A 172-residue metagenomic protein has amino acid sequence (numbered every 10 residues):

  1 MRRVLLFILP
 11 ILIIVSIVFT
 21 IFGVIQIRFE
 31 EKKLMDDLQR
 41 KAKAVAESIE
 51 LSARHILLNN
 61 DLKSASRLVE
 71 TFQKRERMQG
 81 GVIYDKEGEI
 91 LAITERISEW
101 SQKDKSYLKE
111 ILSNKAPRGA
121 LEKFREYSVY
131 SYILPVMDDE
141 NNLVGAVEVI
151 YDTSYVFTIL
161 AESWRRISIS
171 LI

Functional and structural regions predicted by a protein language model:
M1-R28, S168-I172: Extreme N-terminal signal-anchor transmembrane helix of membrane signaling/transducer proteins, especially in bacteria
L5, I17-F22, I56-S64, L112-P117: Short, positively charged
L6, P10, E31, M35-L38 (+4 more regions): Alpha-helix initiation/capping motif
V15-F19, E31-D36, V45, T94-Q102 (+1 more regions): Short acidic/polar alpha-helix capping motifs at helix-coil junctions
I25-L51, H55, N59-K63, E162 (+1 more regions): Juxtamembrane membrane-water interface segments immediately C-terminal to a transmembrane helix
L62-Q73: Short amphipathic alpha-helical segments
T71-R77, E89-S168: Extracytoplasmic
G80-G88: Short hydrophobic alpha-helical segments used for membrane anchoring or interfacial signaling
